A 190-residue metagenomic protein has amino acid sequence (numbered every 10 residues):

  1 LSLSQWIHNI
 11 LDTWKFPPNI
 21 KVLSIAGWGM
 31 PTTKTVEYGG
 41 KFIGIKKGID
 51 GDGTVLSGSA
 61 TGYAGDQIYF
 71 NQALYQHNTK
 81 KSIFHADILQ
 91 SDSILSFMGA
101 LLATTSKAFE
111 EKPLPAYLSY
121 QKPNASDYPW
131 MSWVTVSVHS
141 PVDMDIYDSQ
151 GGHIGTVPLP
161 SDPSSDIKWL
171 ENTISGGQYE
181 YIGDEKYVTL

Functional and structural regions predicted by a protein language model:
L1-Q121: Helical cap/lid subdomain of alpha/beta-hydrolase-fold lipid enzymes that gates access to the catalytic pocket
L114-L190: Extracellular glycoprotein-like low-complexity segments
